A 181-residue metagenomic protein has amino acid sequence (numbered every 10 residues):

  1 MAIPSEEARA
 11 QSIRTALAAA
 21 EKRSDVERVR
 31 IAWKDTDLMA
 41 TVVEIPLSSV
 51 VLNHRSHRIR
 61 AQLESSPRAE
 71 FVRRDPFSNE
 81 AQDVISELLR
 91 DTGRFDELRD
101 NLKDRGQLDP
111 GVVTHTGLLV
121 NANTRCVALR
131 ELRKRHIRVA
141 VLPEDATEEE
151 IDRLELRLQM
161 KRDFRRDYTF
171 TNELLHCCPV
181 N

Functional and structural regions predicted by a protein language model:
M1-R138: Short, charged/polar connector segments at secondary-structure boundaries
Q82-L89, R133-N181: Amphipathic, charge-rich alpha-helical segments that serve as recognition/docking helices
